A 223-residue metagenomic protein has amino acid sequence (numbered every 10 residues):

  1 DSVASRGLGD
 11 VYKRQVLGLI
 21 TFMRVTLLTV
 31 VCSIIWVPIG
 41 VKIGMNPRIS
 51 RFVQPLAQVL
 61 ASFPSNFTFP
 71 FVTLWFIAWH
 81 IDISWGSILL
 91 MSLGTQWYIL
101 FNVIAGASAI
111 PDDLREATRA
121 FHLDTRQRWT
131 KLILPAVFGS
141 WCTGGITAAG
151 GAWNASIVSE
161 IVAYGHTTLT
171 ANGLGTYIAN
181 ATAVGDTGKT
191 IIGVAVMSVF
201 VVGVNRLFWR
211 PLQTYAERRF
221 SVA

Functional and structural regions predicted by a protein language model:
D1-Y12: Single conserved hydrophobic/aromatic residue that forms the stacking wall/gate of nucleotide- or nucleobase-binding
Q15-M23, L27, S50, A57-A61 (+4 more regions): Alpha-helical membrane-interface segments at transmembrane helix boundaries
L28-A57: Transmembrane-helix boundary motif in ABC transporter permease subunits
P47, T187-A223: C-terminal transmembrane helix and the adjacent membrane-cytosol boundary/short C-terminal tail of inner/organellar
Q58-T95: Generic hydrophobic transmembrane alpha-helix motif, especially the helices
L89, T125-S159, I191-I192, V196-V199 (+1 more regions): Transmembrane alpha-helices
N102-T143, I178: Short cytoplasmic-facing helical segments at TM-TM junctions of multi-pass membrane proteins
N154-I191, V196, S221-A223: Glycine-rich helix-loop "coupling/hinge" segments at transmembrane-helix boundaries in multipass transporters
